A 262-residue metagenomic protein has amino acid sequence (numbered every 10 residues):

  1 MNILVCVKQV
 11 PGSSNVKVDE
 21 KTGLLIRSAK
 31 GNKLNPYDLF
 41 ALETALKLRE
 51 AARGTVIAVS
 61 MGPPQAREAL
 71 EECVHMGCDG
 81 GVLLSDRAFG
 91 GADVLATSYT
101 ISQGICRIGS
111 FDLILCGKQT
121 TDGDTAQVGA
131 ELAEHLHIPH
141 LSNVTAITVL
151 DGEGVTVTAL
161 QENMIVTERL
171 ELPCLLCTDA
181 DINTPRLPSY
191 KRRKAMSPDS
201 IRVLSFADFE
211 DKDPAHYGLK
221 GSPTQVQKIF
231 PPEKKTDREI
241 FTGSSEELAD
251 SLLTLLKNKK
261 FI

Functional and structural regions predicted by a protein language model:
M1-I262: N-terminal glycine-rich FAD/FM-binding segment characteristic of electron-transfer flavoproteins
